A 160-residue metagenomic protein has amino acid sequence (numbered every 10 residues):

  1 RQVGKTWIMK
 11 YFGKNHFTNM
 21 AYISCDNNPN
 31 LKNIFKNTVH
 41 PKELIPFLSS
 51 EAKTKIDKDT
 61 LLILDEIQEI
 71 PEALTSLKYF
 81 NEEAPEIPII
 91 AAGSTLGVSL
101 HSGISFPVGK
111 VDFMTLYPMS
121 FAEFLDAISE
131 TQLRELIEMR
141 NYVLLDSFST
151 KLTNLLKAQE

Functional and structural regions predicted by a protein language model:
G4, I8, F12: Hydrophobic positions on the alpha1 helix immediately C-terminal to the Walker A/P-loop
G13-I23: Post-Walker A helix-loop "phosphate-sensing" segment adjacent to the P-loop in P-loop NTPases
I23-T60: Short glycine-rich substrate-engagement loop in P-loop NTPases that contacts/grips substrate
N33-K36, Q68-L77, H101: Conserved ATPase-coupling elements of RecA-like P-loop NTPase cores
T54-E72: Conserved P-loop NTPase "ATPase switch" module shared by AAA+ and STAND
I63-D65, P88-S94, T115, F124: Structural recognition of the conserved hydrophobic beta-strand(s) that form the central parallel beta-sheet of P-loop
L74-G97: Conserved catalytic/switch belt of AAA+ P-loop NTPases
H101-E160: Interdomain motor-coupling "hinge/lid" segment immediately C-terminal to the ATP-binding subdomain of NTP-driven enzymes
